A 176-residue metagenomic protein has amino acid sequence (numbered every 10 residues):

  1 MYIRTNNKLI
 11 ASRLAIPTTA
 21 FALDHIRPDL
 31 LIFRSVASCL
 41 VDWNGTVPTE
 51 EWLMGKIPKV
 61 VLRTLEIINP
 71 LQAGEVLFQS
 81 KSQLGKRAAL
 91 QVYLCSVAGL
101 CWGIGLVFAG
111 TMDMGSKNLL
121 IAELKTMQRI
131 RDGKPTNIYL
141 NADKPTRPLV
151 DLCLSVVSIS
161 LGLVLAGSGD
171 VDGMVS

Functional and structural regions predicted by a protein language model:
M1-S176: Mature, well-folded catalytic/scaffold domains that follow N-terminal targeting or propeptide regions
